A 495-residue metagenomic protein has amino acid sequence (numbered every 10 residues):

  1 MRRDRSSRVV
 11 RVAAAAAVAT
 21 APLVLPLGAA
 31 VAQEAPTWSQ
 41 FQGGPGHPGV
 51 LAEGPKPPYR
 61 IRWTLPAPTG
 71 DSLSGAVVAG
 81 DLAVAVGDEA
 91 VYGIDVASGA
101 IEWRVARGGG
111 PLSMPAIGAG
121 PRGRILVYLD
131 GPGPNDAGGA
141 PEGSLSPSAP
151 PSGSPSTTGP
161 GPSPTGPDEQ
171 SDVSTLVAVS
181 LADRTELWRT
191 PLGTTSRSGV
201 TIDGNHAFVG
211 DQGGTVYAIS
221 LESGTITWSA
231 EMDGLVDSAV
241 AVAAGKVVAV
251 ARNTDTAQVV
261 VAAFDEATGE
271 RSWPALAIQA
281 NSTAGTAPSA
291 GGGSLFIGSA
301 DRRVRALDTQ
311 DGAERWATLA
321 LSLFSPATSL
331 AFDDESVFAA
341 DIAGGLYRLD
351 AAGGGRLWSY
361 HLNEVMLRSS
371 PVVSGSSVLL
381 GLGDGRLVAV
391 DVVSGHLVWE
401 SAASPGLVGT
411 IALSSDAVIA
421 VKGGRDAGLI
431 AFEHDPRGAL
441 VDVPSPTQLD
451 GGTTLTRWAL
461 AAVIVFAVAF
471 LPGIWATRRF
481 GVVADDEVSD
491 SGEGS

Functional and structural regions predicted by a protein language model:
R2-A32, L460-T477: Secretory targeting and sorting signals
Q33-R62: Blade/loop signatures of beta-propeller domains
A35-P45, T69-V91, G109-V177, T190-Y217 (+7 more regions): Repeat-blade elements of multi-bladed beta-propeller folds
P57-S74: N-terminal, post-signal-peptide region of Sec/Tat-exported proteins
I61-P66, A100-V105, T185-T190, T225-A230 (+4 more regions): A short beta-strand motif characteristic of beta-propeller blades
D95-S98, S180-D183, S220-G224, D265-T268 (+4 more regions): Short loop/turn segments that connect beta-strands within beta-propeller blades
A431-A459: Short, aromatic-rich amphipathic segments at membrane interfaces that lie adjacent to a transmembrane helix or signal
F480-S495: Cytoplasmic C-terminal tails of single-pass
